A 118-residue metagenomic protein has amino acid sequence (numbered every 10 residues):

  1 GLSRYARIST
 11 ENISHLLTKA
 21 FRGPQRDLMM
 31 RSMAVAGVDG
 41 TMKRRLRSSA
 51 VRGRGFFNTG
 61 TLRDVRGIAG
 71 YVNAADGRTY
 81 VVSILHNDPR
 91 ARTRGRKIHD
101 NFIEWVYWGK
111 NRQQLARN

Functional and structural regions predicted by a protein language model:
G1-N118: Small-residue-rich helix-loop
